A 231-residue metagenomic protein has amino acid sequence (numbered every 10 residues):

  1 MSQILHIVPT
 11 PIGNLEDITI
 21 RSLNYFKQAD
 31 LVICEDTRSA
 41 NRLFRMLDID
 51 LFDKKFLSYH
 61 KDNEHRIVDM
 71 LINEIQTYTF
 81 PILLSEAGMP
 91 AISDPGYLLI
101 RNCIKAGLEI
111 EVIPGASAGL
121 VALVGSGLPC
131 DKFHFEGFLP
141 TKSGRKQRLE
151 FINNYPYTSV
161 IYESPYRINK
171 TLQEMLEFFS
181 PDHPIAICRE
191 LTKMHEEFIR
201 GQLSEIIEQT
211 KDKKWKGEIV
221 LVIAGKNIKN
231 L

Functional and structural regions predicted by a protein language model:
M1-K61: Glycine-rich, flexible N-terminal cofactor/catalytic loop recognition
S2, F80, Y157-L231: A contiguous loop/helix-start segment that scaffolds small-molecule binding in enzyme catalytic cores
F26-V32, G107-E111, T158-S159: Short active-site oxyanion
R38-A40, G88-M89, A118, R167 (+1 more regions): Alpha-helix capping/helix-boundary segments
S58-H65, F138-P140: Conserved helicase motor
H60, I67-S117: Glycine/small-residue-rich loop that forms an oxyanion/phosphate-binding "nest" at active or ligand-binding sites
L98-Y155: Class I SAM-dependent methyltransferase SAM-binding "motif I" and its flanking Rossmann-like core
